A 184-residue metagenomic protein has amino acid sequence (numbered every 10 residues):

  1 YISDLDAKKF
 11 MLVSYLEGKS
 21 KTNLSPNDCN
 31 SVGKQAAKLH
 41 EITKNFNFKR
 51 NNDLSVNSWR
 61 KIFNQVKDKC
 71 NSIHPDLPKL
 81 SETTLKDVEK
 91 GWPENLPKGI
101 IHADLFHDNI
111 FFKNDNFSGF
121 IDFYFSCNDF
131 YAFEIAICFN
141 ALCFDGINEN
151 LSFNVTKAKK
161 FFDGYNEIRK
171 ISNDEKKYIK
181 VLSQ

Functional and structural regions predicted by a protein language model:
Y1-S3, M11-L12, I100-A103, H107-I110 (+1 more regions): Structured catalytic core of nucleotide-sugar glycosyltransferases
Y1-S31: Conserved structural core of kinase catalytic domains
M11-V13, L39, I101, I135 (+1 more regions): Generic structural signal for conserved hydrophobic packing positions in ordered secondary structure
T22-D76, K98, N128: A cross-family kinase active-site recognition segment
T43-K49, E94, R169-D174: Surface-exposed helix-capping loop/turn segments at secondary-structure junctions
K86-F133: Active-site acidic catalytic loop and adjacent metal/ATP-binding pocket of ATP-dependent phosphoryl transfer enzymes
A132-K170, Q184: Active-site activation/catalytic loop segments of kinase-like enzymes and analogous catalytic loops in related
I171-S183: All-alpha amphipathic helical-bundle segments outside canonical DNA-binding/catalytic cores that form hydrophobic
